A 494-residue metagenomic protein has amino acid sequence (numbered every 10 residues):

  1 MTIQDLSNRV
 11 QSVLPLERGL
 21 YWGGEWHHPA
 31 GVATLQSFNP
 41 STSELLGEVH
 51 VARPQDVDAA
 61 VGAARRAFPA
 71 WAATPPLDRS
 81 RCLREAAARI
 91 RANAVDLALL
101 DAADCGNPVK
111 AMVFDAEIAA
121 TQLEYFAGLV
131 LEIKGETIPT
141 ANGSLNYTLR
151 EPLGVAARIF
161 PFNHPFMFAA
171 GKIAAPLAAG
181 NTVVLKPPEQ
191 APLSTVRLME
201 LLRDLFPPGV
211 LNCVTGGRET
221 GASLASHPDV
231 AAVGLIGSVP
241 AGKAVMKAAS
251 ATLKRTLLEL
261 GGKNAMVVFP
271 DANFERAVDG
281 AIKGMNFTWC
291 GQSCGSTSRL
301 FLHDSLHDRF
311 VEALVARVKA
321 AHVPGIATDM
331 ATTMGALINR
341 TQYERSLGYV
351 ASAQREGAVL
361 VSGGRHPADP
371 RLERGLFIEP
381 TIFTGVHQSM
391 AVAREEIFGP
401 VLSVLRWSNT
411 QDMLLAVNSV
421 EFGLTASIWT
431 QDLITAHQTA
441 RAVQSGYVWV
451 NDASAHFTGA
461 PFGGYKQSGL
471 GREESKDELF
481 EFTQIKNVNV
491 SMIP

Functional and structural regions predicted by a protein language model:
M1-S41, R365: Hydrophobic face of amphipathic alpha-helices that form TPR/SEL1-like repeat modules and related alpha-solenoid
T42-E48, V230, V267, R355 (+1 more regions): Conserved C-terminal structural/oligomerization subdomain of aldehyde/semialdehyde dehydrogenase
S43, R79, D101, L123 (+9 more regions): Residue-level signal for inorganic ion chemistry
E44-I133, G143: Glycine-rich loop-to-alpha-helix module at the N-terminal edge of alpha/beta enzyme cores
L46-A52, A67-A73, R158, M266-F269 (+5 more regions): Short, well-ordered beta-strand elements within core beta-sheets of diverse protein domains
F68, A72, A87-A94, A98 (+17 more regions): Structural signal for hydrophobic packing residues in well-ordered secondary-structure cores of soluble enzyme domains
G135-R276, A331, W407: Rossmann-like NAD(P) dinucleotide-binding subdomain of oxidoreductase/dehydrogenase enzymes
P240-H387, V450: ALDH superfamily catalytic-core signature
